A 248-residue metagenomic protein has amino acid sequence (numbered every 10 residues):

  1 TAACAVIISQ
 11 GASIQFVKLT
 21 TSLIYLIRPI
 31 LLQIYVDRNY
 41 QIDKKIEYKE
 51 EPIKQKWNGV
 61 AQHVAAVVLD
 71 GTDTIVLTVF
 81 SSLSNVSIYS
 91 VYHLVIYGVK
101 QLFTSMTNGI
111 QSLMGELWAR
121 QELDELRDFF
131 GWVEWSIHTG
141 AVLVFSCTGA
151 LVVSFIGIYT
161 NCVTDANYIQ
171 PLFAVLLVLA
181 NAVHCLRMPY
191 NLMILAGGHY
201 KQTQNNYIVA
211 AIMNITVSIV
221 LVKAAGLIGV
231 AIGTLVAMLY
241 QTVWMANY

Functional and structural regions predicted by a protein language model:
T1, A12-Q15, V36, Y40 (+2 more regions): Membrane-interface junctions at transmembrane-helix termini in multi-pass inner-membrane proteins
T1-D37, Q55, V209-M213, A224-Y248: Hydrophobic alpha-helical transmembrane segments
V6, F130-C185, I215-A224: Alpha-helical transmembrane segments of multi-pass membrane transport and lipid-handling proteins
Q10, V67-G98, E116-L117, V153-D165: Helix-terminus/linker motif at the lipid-water interface of multi-pass membrane proteins
G11-T21, I27-G71, I75, G109 (+2 more regions): Interhelical loop/hinge segments that connect adjacent transmembrane helices in multipass membrane
I14, E51-Q55, G59, L77-Y97 (+3 more regions): Interfacial/gating helices of multi-pass transporter permease domains
T20, W57-N58, D73-T74, S87-M106 (+2 more regions): Alpha-helical transmembrane segments of polytopic membrane transporters and translocases
I96-E134, Y190-A196: Helix-loop junctions and terminal segments of transmembrane helices in multi-pass membrane transport/translocation
